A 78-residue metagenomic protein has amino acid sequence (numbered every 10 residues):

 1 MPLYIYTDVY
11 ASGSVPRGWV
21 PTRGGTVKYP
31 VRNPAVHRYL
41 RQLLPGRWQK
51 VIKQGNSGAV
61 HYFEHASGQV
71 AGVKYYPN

Functional and structural regions predicted by a protein language model:
M1-N78: Catalytic toxin/effector domains delivered as secreted proteins or via bacterial secretion systems
